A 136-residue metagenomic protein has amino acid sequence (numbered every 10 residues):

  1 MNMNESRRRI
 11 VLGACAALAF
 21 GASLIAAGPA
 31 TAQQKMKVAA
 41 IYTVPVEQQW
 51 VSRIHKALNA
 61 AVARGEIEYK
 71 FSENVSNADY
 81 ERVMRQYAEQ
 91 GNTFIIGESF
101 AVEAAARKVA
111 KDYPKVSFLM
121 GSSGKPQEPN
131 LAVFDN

Functional and structural regions predicted by a protein language model:
M3-C15, G21-I25: Twin-arginine (Tat) signal peptide motif
I25-A32: Sec/Tat signal peptide C-region and signal peptidase I cleavage site
K37-A57, A61-R64, K70-D79, F100: Extracytoplasmic "Venus flytrap"
A40, N92-S99, S117-G121: Periplasmic-binding protein-like
N77-G91: Short, well-structured alpha-helical segments in soluble
R85, N92-R107: Membrane helical hairpin/interfacial module
V109-Y113: Acidic (Asp/Glu)-rich catalytic clusters
P126-N136: Short beta-strand elements at the ligand-binding edges of bilobed clamshell
